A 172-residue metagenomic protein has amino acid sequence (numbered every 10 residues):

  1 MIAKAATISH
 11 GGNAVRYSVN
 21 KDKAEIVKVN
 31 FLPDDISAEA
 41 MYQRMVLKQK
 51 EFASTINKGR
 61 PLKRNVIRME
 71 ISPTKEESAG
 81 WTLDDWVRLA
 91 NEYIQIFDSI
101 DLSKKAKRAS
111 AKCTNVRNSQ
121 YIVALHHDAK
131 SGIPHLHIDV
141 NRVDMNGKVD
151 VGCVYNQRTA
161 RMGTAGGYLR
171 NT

Functional and structural regions predicted by a protein language model:
M1-T172: N-terminal nicking endonuclease/strand-transfer module with a His-rich metal-binding environment and a catalytic Tyr
